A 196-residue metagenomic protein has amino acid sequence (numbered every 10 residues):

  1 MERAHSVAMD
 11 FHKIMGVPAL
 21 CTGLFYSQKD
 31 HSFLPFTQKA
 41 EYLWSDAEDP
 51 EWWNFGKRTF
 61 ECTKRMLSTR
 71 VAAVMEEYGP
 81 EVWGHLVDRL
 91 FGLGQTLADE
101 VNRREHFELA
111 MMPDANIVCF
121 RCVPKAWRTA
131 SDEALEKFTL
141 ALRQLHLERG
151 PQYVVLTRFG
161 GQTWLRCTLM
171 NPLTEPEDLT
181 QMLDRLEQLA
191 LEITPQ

Functional and structural regions predicted by a protein language model:
E2-E105: Active-site C-terminal subdomain of aminotransferase-like
K13, E77-P80, P124-A126, N171-E175: A generic structural motif
A73-V74, C119-P124, L165-M170: Short, hydrophobic beta-strand segments
T96, E100-R104, A141-Q152, R185-I193: Generic non-transmembrane alpha-helical segments
V101-M112, L156-T157, Q196: Flexible, glycine/charged-enriched surface loops at secondary-structure junctions
E108-H146: Conserved PLP-binding catalytic core of the aspartate aminotransferase-like
I117, E148-R166: Conserved PLP cofactor-binding pocket of PLP-dependent enzymes
F159-Q196: PLP-dependent enzyme catalytic core of the Aspartate aminotransferase-like
